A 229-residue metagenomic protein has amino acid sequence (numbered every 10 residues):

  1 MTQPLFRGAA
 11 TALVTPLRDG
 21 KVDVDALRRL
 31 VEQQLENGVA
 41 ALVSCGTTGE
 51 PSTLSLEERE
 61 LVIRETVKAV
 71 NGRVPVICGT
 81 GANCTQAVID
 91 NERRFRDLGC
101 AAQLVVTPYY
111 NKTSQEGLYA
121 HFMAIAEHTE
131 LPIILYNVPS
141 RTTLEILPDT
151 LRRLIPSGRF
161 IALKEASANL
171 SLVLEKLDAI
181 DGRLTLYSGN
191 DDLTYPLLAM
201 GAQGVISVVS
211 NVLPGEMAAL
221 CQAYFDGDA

Functional and structural regions predicted by a protein language model:
T2-T11, T15-E145: Active-site beta->alpha loop and helix N-cap motifs at the rims of alpha/beta catalytic domains
E127-H128, P139-A229: Catalytic alpha/beta core domains of metabolic enzymes, predominantly
